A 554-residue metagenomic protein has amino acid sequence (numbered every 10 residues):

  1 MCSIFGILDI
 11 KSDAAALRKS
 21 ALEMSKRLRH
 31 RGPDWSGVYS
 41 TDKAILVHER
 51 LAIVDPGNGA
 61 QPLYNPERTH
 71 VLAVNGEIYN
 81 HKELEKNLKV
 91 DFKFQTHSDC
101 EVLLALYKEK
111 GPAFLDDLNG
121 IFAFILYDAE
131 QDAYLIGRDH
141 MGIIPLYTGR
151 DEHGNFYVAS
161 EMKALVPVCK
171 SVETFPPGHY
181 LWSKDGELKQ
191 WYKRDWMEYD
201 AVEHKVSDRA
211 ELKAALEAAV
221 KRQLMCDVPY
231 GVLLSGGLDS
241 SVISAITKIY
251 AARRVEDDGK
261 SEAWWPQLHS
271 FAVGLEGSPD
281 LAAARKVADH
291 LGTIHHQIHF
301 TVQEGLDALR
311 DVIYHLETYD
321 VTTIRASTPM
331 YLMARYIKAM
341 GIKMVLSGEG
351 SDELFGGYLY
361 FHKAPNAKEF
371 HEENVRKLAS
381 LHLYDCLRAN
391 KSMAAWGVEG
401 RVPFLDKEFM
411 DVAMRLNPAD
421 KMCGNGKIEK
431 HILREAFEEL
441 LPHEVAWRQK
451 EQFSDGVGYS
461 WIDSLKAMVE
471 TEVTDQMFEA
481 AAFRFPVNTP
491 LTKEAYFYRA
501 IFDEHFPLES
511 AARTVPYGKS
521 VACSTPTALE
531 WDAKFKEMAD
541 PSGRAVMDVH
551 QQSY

Functional and structural regions predicted by a protein language model:
M1, A339-L346, P365, F370-Y554: Adenosyl-5′-phosphate
M1-Y319: Cysteine-centered catalytic environments shared across enzyme families
L17, N80, T96-D99, L118 (+12 more regions): Hydrophobic (often cysteine-bearing) scaffold residues that line and stabilize catalytic clefts of nucleotide/cofactor
L104-A105, S241-K248, Y331-R335, G356 (+1 more regions): Short, hydrophobic alpha-helix immediately C-terminal to the catalytic nucleophile
I125, V321-M333, V375-L378, T474-E479: Short, basic, helix/turn surface patches
R209, V273-A334, Y360-E369, K391-S392 (+2 more regions): ATP-dependent adenylate-handling ligase core
I342-D352, Y358: Short acidic/histidine-rich active-site segments
